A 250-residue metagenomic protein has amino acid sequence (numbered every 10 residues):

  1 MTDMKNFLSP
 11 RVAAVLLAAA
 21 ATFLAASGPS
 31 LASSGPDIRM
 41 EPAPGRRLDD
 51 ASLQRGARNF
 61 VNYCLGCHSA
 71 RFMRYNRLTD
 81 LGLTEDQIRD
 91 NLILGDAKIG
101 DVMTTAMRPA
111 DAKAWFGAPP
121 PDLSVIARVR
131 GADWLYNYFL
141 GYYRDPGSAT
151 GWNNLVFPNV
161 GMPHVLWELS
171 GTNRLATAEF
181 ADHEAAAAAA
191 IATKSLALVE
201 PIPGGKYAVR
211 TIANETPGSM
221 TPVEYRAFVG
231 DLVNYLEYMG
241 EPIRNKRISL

Functional and structural regions predicted by a protein language model:
T2-R47, Y238-I243: Post-cleavage N-terminal segment of exported redox proteins
A32-R58, S69-D80, I88, G240-I248: Electrostatic cytochrome c docking/interface patches
D37-E41, A208-G218, Y238: Short glycine/proline-rich turn/loop motifs
A51, R55, N59, R130 (+3 more regions): Extracytoplasmic/secreted proteins, especially bacterial periplasmic and envelope-associated proteins
F60-R71, L232: The canonical Cys-X-X-Cys-His
L83-I191, R210-Y225: Electron-transfer interface patches adjacent to heme c in soluble/periplasmic c-type cytochromes and di-/multiheme
V199, Y207-A208: Domain-level detector of nuclease and nuclease-like folds in predominantly extracellular/periplasmic contexts
P222-K246: Juxtamembrane amphipathic/hinge helix adjacent to a transmembrane helix
